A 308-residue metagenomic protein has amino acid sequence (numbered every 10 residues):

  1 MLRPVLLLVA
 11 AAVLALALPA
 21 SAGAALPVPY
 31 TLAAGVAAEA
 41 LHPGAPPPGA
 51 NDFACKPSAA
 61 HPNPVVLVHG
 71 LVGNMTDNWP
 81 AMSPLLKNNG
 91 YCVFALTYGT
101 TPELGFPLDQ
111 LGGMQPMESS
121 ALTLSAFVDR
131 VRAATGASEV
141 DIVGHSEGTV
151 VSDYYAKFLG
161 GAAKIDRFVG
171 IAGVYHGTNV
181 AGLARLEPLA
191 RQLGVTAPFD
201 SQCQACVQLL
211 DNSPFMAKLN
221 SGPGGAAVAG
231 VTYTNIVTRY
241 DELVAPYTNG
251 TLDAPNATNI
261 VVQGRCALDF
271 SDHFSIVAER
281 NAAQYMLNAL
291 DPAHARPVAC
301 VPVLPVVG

Functional and structural regions predicted by a protein language model:
M1-P4: Positively charged n-region of N-terminal signal peptides that target proteins for export
L7-A17: Bacterial N-terminal signal peptides
A20-A24: Sec/Tat signal peptide C-region and signal peptidase I cleavage site
L26-H42, A59-E139, L186, A190: Active-site catalytic motif of lipid deacylating hydrolases and related acyltransferases
P46, F94, T101-Q115, F199 (+4 more regions): Surface-exposed intrinsically disordered loops and tails
H69, V93, M117-N220: Serine-dependent carboxylesterase/thioesterase catalytic core of lipase-like alpha/beta-hydrolase/SGNH enzymes
G105-L108, T178-A184, A245-G250, S271: Short aromatic-enriched loop/helix-cap "lid" or pocket-rim segments at secondary-structure transitions that line
A227-G308: C-terminal catalytic-base region of ester-bond hydrolases, centering on the histidine of the charge-relay
